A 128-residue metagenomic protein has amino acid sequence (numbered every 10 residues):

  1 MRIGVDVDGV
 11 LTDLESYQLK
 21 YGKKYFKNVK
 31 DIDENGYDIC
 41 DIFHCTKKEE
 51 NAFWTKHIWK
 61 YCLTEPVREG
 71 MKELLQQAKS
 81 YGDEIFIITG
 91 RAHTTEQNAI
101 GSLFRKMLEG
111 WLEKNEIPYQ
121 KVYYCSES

Functional and structural regions predicted by a protein language model:
M1-N51: Active-site neighborhood of HAD-like aspartate-dependent phosphohydrolases
V10-T12, Y17-Q18, R91-T95, S128: Short, solvent-exposed loop/turn segments at secondary-structure junctions
D41-I58, D83-F86, E116: Short, basic/glycine-rich phosphate-binding loops at helix/coil junctions that contact nucleotide phosphates
K56-E109: Short, acidic loop-to-helix structural element flanking the phosphoryl-transfer center in phosphate-processing enzymes
T89, Y123-S126: Residue-level recognition of beta-strand->loop/alpha-helix junctions
M107-Y124: Structural recognition of alpha->loop->beta junctions
